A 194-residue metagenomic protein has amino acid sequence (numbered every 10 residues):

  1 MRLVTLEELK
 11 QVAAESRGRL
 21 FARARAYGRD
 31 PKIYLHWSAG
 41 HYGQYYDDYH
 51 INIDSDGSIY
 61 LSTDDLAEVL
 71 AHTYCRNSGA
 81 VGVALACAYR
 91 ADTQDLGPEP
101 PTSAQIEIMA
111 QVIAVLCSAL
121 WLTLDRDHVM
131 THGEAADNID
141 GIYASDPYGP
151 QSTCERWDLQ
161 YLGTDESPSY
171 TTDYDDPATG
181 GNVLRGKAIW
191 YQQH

Functional and structural regions predicted by a protein language model:
M1-V69: Short, conserved "active-site rim" segments that organize catalytic pockets and cofactor/ligand binding
M1-Y27, A88-H194: Basic/polar, cationic surfaces and motifs that engage anionic cell-wall and phosphate/carboxylate ligands
G28-D30, Y46, R76-A80, L124: Short, solvent-exposed loop/turn segments at the edges of secondary structure
N52-D54, S58-S103: Peptidoglycan-targeting cell-wall enzymes and recognition modules
